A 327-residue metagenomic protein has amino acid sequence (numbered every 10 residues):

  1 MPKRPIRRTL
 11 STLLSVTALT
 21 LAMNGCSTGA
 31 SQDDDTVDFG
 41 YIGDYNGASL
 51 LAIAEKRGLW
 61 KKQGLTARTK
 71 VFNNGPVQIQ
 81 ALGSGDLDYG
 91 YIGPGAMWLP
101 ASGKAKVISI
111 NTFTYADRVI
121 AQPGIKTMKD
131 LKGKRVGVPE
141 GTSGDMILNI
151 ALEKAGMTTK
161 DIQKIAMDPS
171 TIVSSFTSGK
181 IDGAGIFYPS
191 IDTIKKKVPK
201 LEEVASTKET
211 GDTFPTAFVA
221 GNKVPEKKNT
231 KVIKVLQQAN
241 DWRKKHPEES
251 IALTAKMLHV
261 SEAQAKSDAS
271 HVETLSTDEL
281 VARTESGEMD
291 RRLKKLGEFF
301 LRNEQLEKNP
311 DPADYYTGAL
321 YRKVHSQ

Functional and structural regions predicted by a protein language model:
M1-T36, H325-Q327: Short, low-complexity disordered leader/linker segments with a strong preference for bacterial N-terminal type II
S31-T158, Q163-D168, D182-Y188, E202-V204 (+1 more regions): Short, glycine-/small- and polar/acidic-enriched structural segments that line small-molecule recognition paths
Y41, N111-A121, K200-N222, I233-L236 (+2 more regions): Periplasmic-binding protein-like
S49-I53, G58, Q80, S84 (+12 more regions): Solvent-exposed, polar/charged alpha-helical surfaces in well-ordered, non-transmembrane soluble domains, broadly
L87-Y91, S178, V272-E288, R322-Q327: Short amphipathic alpha-helical segments at helix boundaries and their inter-helical linkers
D88, P94-A96, K164-I165, P169-H259: Pocket-lining segment of extracytoplasmic ligand-binding domains
P225-Q305: Secondary-structure end/capping motifs
K294-Q327: Conserved C-terminal helix/tail region of periplasmic/extracytoplasmic solute-binding proteins
